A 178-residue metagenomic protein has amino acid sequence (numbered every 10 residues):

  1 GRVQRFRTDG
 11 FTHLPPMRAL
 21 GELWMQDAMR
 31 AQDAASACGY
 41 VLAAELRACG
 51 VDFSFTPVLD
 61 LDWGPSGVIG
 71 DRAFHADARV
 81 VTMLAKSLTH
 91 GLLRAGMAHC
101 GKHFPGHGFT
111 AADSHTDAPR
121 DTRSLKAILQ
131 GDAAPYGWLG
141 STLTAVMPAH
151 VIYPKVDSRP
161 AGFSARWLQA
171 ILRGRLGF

Functional and structural regions predicted by a protein language model:
G1-V81, F109-D121, A149-A161: Enzymes and membrane/adaptor proteins characterized by extended Gly/Ser/Thr/Asp/Glu-rich, aromatic-dotted
V80-F178: Second-shell residues forming the walls of enzyme active-site clefts
